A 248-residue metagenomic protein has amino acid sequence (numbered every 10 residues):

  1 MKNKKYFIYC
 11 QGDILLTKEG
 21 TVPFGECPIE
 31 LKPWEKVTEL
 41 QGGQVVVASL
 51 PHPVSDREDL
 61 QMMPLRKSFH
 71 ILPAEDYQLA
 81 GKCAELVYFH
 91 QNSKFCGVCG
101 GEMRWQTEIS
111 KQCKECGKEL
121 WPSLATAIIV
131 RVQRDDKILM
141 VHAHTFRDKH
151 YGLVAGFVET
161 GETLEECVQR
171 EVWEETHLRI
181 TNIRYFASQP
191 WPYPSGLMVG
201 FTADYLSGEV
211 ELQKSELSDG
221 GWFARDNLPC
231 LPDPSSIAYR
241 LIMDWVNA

Functional and structural regions predicted by a protein language model:
M1-S93, R147-Y151, Q213-A248: Nudix hydrolase/Nudix homology domain
Y9-C10, T107-L153, F157, R179-I180 (+1 more regions): N-terminal strand-loop-strand
E35-Q41, K111, V130-V132, P190-W191: Short acidic-hydrophobic surface loop/beta-edge motif
A80-I128: Acidic, metal-coordinating catalytic segment for phosphate/diphosphate chemistry, firing primarily on the Nudix
I128, L197-V199, S218: Change "...and in nucleic-acid phosphodiester-cleaving endonucleases..." to "...and in nucleic-acid processing enzymes
H142-A143, A155, R184-Q189, Y205 (+2 more regions): Active-site proximal loops enriched in glycine and acidic residues that flank catalytic Cys/His/Asp and coordinate
G152-A187, F201, E209: The catalytic Nudix box helix
Q189-L212: Active-site-adjacent beta-strand/loop module that shapes the phosphate/pyrophosphate-binding cleft
